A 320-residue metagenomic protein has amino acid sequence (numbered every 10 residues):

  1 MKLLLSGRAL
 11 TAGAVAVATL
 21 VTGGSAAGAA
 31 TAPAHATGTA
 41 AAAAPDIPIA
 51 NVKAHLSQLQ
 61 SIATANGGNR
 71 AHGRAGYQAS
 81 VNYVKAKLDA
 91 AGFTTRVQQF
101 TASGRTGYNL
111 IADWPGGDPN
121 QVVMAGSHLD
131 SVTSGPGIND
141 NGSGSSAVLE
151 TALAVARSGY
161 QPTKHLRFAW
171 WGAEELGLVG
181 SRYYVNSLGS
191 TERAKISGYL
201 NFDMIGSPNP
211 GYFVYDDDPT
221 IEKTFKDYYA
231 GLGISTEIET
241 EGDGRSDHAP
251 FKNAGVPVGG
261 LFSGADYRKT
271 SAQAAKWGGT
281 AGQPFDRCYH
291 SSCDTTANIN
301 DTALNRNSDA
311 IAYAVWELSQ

Functional and structural regions predicted by a protein language model:
M1-A32: Secretory targeting and sorting signals
A30-A75, W114-P115, I196: N-terminal hydrophobic or amphipathic helices/low-complexity stretches enriched in small/hydrophobic/Pro/Gly
A40-I47, A65-G76, T94, Q99-F100 (+6 more regions): Second-shell loop/turn segments in exported
A42, N51-A54, Q58, A75-T95 (+8 more regions): Extracytoplasmic/secreted proteins, especially bacterial periplasmic and envelope-associated proteins
I47, W171-K269: Metal-dependent peptidase/peptidase-like ectodomains
S57, S61-P115: A non-catalytic alpha/beta surface segment that caps or lines the substrate-entry region of metallo-dependent hydrolase
A112, A125-L178, I311: Alpha-helical metal-binding/catalytic segments enriched in His/Glu/Asp
T270-Q320: His/Asp/Glu-rich mid-to-C-terminal helical/loop segments that flank catalytic regions of hydrolases
